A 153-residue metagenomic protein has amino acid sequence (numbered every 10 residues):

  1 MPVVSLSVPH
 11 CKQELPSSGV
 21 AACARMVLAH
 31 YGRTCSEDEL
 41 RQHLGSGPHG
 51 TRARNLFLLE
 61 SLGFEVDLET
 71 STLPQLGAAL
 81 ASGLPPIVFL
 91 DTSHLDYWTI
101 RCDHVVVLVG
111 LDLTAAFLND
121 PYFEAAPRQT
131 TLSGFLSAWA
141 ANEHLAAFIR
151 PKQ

Functional and structural regions predicted by a protein language model:
M1-H49, T72-L73, T92, T99 (+2 more regions): Active-site-adjacent structural segments surrounding the nucleophilic cysteine of cysteine proteases and isopeptidases
M1-V3, L44-H49, A81, D91 (+2 more regions): Noncatalytic regulatory segments and standalone regulatory/sensor domains
A24, N55-L56: Generic structural marker for isolated residues within well-ordered, non-membrane alpha-helices of soluble domains
L28-R33, E60, F64, A140: Sec-exported extracytoplasmic/periplasmic mature domains
L56-S82: Helix-adjacent hinge/juxtasegments
P86-L90: A short, Trp-centered hydrophobic/proline-enriched beta-strand micro-motif
R101-V105: Short, surface-exposed coil-to-beta transition loops
